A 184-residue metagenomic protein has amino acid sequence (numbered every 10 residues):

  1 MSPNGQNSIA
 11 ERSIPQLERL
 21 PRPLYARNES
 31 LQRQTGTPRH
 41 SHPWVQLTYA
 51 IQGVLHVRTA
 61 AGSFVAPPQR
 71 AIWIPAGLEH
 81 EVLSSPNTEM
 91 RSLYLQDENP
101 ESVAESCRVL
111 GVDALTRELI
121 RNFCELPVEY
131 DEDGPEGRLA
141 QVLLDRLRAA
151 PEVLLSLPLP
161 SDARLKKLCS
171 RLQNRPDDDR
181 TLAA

Functional and structural regions predicted by a protein language model:
M1-V54: Generic protein-terminus/edge-of-domain signal
T37, Q52-R58, A71-I72, H80: Short beta-strand segments in beta-sandwich/barrel cores
A61-A76: Short acidic-glycine-tyrosine-enriched beta hairpin
Q69, A183-A184: Append "Primarily bacterial transcriptional regulators
G77-C107: Ligand-binding loop in jelly-roll beta-barrel domains
E98-N122: Double-stranded beta-helix
F123-D131, D145-L154, L168-T181: Basic, amphipathic alpha-helical hairpins
P135, L139, P160-L168, D177: N-terminal positioning helix adjacent to the helix-turn-helix/winged-helix DNA-binding module
